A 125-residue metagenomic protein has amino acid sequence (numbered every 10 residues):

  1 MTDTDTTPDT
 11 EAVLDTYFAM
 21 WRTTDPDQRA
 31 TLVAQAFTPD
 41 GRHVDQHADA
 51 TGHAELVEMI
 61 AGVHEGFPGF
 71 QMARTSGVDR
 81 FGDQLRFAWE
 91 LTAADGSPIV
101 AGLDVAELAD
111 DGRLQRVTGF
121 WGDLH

Functional and structural regions predicted by a protein language model:
T2-D3, E58, V63-H125: A beta-strand edge to alpha-helix "cap/lid" segment located at domain peripheries
D3-A36: Short acidic-aromatic low-complexity motifs
A19, T23, Q46, D104: Short, flexible active-site loop motifs that bind/organize anionic cofactors or intermediates
A19-R22, P26, T38, E65 (+2 more regions): Generic surface-pattern signal
Q28-G82: A solvent-exposed, acidic/Ser-Thr-rich amphipathic alpha-helical stretch
